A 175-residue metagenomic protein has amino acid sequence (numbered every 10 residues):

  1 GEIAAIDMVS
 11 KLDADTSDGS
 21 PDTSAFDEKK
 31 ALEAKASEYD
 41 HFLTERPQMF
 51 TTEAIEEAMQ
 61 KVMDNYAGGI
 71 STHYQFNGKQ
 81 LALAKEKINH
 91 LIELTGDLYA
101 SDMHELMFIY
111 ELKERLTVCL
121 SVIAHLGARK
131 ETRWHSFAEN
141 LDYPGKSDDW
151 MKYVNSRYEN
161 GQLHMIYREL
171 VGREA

Functional and structural regions predicted by a protein language model:
E2-A175: Glycine- and aromatic-enriched mobile tails/lids
